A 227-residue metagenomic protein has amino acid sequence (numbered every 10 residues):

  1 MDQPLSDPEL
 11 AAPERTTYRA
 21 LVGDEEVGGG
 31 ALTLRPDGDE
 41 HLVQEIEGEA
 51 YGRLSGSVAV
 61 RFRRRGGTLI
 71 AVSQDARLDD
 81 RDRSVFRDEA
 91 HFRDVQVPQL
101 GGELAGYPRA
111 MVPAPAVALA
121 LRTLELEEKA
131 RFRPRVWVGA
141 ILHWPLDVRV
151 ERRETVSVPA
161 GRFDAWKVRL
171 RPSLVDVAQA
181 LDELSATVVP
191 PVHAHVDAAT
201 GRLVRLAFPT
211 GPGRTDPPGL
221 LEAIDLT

Functional and structural regions predicted by a protein language model:
M1-H91, R131-T227: Acidic, serine/threonine-rich low-complexity disordered tracts
H91-P134, A140: Surface-exposed beta-loop interaction hotspot
